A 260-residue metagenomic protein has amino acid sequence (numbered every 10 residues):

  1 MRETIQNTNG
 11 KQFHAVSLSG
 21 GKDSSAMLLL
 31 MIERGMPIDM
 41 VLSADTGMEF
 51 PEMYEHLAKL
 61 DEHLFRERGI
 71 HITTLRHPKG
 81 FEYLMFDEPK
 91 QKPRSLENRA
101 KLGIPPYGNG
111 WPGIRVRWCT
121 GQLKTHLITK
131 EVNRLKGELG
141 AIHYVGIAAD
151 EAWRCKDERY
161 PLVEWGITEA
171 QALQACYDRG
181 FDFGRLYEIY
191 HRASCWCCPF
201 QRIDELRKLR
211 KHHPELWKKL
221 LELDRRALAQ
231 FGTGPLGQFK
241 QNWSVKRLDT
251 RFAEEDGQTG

Functional and structural regions predicted by a protein language model:
M1-G260: Nucleotide-activated chemistry modules centered on ATP-dependent adenylation/adenylyltransferase
